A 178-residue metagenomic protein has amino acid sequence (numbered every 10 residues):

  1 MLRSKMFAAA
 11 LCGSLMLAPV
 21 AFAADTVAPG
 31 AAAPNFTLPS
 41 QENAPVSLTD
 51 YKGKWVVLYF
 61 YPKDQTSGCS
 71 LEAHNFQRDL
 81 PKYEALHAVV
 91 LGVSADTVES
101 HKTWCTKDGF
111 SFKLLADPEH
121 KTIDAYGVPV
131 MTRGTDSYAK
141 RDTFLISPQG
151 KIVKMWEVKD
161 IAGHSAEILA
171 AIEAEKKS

Functional and structural regions predicted by a protein language model:
R3-N35: N-proximal helix/coil linker or "cap" segments that precede and/or mark the start of modular domains
V27, F36-W55: A short beta-strand-turn-helix
A33-P34, W55, K140-D142: Short loop/turn microsegments at loop-to-beta-strand junctions
T49-S70: Short active-site neighborhood of thiol/selenol oxidoreductases, capturing the structured segment around
G68-F110, P118-T122: Structural microenvironment flanking redox-active thiols in thiol-disulfide oxidoreductases
F110-F112, V130-R133, Y138-F144: Structural micro-motif
Y138-S178: Thiol-/selenol-based redox modules, centered on thioredoxin-like and closely related oxidoreductase domains
